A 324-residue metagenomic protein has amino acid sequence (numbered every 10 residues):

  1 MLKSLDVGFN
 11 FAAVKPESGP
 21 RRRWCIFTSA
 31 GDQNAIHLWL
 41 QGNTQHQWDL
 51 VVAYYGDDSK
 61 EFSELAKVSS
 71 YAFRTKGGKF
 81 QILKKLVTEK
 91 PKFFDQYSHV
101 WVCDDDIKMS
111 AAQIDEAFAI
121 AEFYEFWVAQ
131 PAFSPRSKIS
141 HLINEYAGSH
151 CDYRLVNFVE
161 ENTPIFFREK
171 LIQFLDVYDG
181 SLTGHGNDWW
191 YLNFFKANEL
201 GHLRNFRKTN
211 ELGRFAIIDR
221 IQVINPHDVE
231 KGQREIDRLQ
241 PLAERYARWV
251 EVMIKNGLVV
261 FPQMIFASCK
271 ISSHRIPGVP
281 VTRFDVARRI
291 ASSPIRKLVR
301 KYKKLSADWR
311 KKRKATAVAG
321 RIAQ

Functional and structural regions predicted by a protein language model:
M1-A12, S181-Q324: C-terminal catalytic/acceptor-binding lobe
M1-K67: N-proximal low-complexity "stem/linker" segments adjacent to membrane-targeting elements
D32-W39, F167-R168, E235-D237, N256: Intrinsically disordered, low-complexity, charge-dense segments enriched in Lys/Arg and Glu/Asp interspersed
V52-S98: Active-site-proximal specificity loops/subdomain of glycosyltransferases
V68-S69, E145-S149, Q233-I236: Short, hinge-like loop/turn segments at secondary-structure boundaries
D95-K108: Short beta-strand-to-loop acidic/aromatic patch adjacent to the donor-nucleotide binding site
Y97, Y124-F126, G213: Short, high-confidence coil segments that cap the C-terminus of an alpha-helix and link into the following beta-strand
M109-A197: Conserved catalytic core of nucleotide-sugar-dependent glycosyltransferases
